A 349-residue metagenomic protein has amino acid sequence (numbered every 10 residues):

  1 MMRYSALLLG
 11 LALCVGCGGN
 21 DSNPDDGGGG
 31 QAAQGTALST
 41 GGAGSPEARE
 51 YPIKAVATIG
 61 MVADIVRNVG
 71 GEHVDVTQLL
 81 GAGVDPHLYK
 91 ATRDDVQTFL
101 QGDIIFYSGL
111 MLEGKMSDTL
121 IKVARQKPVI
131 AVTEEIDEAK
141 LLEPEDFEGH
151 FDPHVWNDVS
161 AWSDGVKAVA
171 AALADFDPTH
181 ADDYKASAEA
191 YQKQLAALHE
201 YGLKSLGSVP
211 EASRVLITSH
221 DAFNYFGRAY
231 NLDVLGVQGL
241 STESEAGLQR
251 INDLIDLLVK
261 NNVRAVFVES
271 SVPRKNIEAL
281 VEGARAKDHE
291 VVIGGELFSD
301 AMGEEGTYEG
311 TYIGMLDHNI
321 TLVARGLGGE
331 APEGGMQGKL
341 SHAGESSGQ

Functional and structural regions predicted by a protein language model:
S5-C14: Bacterial N-terminal signal peptides
C17-Q349: Extracytoplasmic metal-acquisition and chelation regions
